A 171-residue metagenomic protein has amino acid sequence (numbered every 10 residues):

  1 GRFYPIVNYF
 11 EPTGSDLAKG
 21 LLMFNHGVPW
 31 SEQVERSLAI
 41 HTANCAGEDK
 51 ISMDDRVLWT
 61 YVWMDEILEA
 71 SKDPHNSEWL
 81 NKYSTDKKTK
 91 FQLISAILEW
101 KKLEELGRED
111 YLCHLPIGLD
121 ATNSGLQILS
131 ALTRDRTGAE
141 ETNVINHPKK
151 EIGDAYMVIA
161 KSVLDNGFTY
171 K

Functional and structural regions predicted by a protein language model:
R2-K171: Non-catalytic nucleic-acid-binding interfaces of large nucleic-acid enzymes and RNP effectors
